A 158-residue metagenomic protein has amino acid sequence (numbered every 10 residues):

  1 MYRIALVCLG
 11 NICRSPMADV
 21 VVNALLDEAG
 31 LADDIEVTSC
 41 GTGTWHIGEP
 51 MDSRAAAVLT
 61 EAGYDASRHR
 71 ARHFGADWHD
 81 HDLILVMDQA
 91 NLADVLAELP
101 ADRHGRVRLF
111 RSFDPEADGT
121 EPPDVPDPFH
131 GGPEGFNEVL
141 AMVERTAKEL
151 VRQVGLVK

Functional and structural regions predicted by a protein language model:
M1-H81, R152-K158: Conserved active-site segments centered on acidic
S15, D88-Q89: Helix N-cap/beta->alpha junction signal
L83, Q89-K158: Phosphate-binding/catalytic loops
